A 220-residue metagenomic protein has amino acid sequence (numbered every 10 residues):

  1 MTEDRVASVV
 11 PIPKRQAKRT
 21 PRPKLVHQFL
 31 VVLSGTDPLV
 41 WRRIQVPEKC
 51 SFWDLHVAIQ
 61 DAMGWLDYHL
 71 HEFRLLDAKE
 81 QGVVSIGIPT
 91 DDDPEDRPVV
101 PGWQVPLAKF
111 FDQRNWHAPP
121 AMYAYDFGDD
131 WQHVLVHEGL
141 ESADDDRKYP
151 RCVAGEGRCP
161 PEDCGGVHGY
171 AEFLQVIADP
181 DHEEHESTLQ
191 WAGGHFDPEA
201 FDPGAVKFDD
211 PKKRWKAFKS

Functional and structural regions predicted by a protein language model:
M1-S220: Short linear regulatory motifs enriched in tryptophan with gly/pro/ser
